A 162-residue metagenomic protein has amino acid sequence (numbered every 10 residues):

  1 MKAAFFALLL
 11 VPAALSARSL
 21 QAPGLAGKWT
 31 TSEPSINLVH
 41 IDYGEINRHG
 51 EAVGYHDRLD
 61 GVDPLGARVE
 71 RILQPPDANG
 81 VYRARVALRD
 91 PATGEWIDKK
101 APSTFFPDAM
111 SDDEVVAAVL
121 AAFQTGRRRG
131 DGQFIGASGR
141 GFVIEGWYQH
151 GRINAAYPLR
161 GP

Functional and structural regions predicted by a protein language model:
A4-A13: Bacterial N-terminal signal peptides
L15-G136: N-terminal "domain-start" segment
D131-P162: C-terminal or internal capping secondary-structure element at the end of a domain, subdomain, or sheet
